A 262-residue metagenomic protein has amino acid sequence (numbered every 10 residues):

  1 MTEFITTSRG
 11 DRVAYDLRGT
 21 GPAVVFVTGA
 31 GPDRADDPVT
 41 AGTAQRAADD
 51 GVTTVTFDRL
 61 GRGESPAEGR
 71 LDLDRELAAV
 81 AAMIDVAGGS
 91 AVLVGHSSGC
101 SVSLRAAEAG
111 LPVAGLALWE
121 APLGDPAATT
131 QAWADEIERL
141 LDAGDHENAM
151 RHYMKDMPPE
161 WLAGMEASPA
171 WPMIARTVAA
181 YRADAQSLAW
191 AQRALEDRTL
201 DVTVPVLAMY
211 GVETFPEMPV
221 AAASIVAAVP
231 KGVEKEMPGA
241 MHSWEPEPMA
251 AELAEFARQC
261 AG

Functional and structural regions predicted by a protein language model:
F4-P66: Conserved HGGG/HGGXW glycine-rich cap/lid loop of the alpha/beta-hydrolase fold
T56-A91: Active-site loop/oxyanion-hole signature of alpha/beta-hydrolase fold enzymes
L93-G95, W119: Short beta-strand immediately N-terminal to the catalytic nucleophile in serine-hydrolase-like folds
G95, G99, S103: Gly/Ala-rich beta-loop-alpha elbow adjacent to hydrolase catalytic centers
L104-E108, P112-A143: Flexible "cap/lid" loop of the alpha/beta hydrolase fold
D145-R182: Conserved alpha/beta-hydrolase catalytic His-Asp/Glu region
R176-A227, E236-P238, W244: Conserved serine/cysteine hydrolase catalytic core
K231-G262: Catalytic active-site module of serine/aspartate enzymes centered on a nucleophile-bearing elbow/loop
